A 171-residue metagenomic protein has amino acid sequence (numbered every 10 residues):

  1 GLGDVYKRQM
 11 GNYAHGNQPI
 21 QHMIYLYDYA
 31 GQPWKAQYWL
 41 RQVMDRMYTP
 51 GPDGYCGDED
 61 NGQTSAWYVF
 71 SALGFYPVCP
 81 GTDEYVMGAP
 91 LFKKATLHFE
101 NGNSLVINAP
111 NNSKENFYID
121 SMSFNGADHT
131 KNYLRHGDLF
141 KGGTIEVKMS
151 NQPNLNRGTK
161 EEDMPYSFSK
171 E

Functional and structural regions predicted by a protein language model:
G1-Y6: Short, small-residue-biased leader/transition segments that mark boundaries at the very start of proteins
Q9, Y13-E171: Non-catalytic C-terminal accessory modules of carbohydrate-active enzymes
